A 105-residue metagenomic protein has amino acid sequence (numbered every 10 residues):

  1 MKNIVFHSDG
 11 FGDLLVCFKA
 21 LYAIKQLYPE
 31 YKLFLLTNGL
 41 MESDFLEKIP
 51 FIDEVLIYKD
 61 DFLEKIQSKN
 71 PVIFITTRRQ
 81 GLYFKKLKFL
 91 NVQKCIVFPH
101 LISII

Functional and structural regions predicted by a protein language model:
M1-I105: Catalytic machinery of carbohydrate-active enzymes, primarily nucleotide-sugar-dependent glycosyltransferases
